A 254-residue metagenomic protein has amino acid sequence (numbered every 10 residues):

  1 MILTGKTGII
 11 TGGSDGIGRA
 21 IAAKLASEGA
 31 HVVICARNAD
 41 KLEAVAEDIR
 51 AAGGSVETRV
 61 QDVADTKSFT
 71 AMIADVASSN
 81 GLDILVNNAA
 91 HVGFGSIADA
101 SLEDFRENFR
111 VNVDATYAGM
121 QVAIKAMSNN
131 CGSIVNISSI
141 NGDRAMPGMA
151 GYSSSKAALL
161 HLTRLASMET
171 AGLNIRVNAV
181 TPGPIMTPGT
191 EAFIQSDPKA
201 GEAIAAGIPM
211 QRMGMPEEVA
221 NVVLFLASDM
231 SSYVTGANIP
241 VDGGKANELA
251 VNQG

Functional and structural regions predicted by a protein language model:
T7, S14-D15: Conserved glycine-rich cofactor-binding loop
V86, A171, R176, V234-G236: Short, small/polar-rich loop/turn modules that mediate ligand/substrate recognition or access, typified
S96-I97, D104-F109, I204: Substrate-binding pocket helix/loop in short-chain dehydrogenase/reductase
M120, S155, T163: Active-site helix of classical SDR
K125, M168-G172, S232: Alpha-helical segment proximal to the catalytic Tyr-Lys
S139: Residue(s) in the substrate-gating loop at a strand-loop-helix junction that position the organic substrate next
R144, L224, T235-G254: Short C-terminal tail/terminal secondary-structure segment of NAD(P)H-dependent dehydrogenase/reductase domains
